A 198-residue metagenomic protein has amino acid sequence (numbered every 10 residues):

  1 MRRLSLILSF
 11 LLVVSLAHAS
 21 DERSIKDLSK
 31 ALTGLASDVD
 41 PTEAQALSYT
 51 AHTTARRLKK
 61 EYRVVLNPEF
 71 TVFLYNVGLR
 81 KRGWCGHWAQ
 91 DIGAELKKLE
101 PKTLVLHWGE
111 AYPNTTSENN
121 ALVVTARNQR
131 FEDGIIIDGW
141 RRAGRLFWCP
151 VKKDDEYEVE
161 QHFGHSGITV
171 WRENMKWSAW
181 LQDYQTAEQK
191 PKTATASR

Functional and structural regions predicted by a protein language model:
S5-S15: Bacterial N-terminal signal peptides
A17-A19: Boundary at the C-terminal end of the N-terminal hydrophobic targeting segment
E22, D38-Q45, L79-H87: Soluble non-cytosolic domains of exported or imported proteins
D27-L74: Secondary-structure boundary elements
T50, T54-E61, V65, D91-K102 (+1 more regions): Structured segments of extracytoplasmic/periplasmic soluble domains in secreted or envelope-associated proteins
V72-T116: Mid-length scaffold segments of soluble, non-membrane domains
K97-W148: Hydrophobic/aromatic-rich core segments of domains that either
Q129-T195: A recognition module on extended beta-rich or small alphabeta surfaces enriched in W/G with H and D/E
